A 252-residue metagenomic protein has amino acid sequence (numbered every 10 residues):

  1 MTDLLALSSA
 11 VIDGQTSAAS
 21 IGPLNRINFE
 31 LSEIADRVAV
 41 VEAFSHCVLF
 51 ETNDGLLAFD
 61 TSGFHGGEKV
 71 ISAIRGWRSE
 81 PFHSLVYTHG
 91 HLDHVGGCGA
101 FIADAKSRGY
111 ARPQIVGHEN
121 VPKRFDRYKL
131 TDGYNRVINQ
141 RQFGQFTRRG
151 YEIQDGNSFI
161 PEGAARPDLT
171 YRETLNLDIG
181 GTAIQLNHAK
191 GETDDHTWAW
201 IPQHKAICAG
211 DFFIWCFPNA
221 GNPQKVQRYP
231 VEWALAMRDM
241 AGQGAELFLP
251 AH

Functional and structural regions predicted by a protein language model:
M1-I21: N-terminal non-globular leader segments, chiefly Sec-dependent signal peptides
L24, L31, H65-I115: Active-site metal-binding motif and surrounding structural segment of the metallo-beta-lactamase
N28-S79, W198-I201, K205-G210: Conserved beta-strand hairpin/beta-sheet module of binuclear metal-dependent hydrolase folds, prominently
G55, E80-H83, Y110-P113, T182 (+1 more regions): Loop/turn elements at helix/coil->beta-strand transitions in domains of secreted/extracellular proteins
L56, G63-H65, F159, A165 (+3 more regions): Metallo-beta-lactamase
F59-T61, H83-H91, V116-H118, I207-G210 (+1 more regions): Active-site neighborhood of phospho(di)ester-bond hydrolases with catalytic His/Asp-centered motifs
G96-A100, F125-T131, P218-G221: Short acidic, glycine/serine/threonine-rich loops at helix termini
K123-H188, E232-M237, A241: Metallo-beta-lactamase
